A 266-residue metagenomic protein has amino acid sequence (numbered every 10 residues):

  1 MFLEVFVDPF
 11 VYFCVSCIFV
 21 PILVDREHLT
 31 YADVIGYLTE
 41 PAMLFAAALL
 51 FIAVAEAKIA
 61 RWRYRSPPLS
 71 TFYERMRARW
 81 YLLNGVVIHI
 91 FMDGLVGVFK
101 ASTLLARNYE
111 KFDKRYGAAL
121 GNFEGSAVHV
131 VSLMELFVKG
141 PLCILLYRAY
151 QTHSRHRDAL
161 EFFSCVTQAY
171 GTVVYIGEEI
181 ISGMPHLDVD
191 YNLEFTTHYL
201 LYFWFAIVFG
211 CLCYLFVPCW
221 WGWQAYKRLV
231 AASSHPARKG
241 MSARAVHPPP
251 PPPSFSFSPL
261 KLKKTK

Functional and structural regions predicted by a protein language model:
F2-F6, A47-L49, L69-R238: Eukaryotic polytopic
D8-I22, P41-R63: First transmembrane helix
F10, C14-S16, D33, L44 (+4 more regions): Intrinsically disordered Ser/Thr phosphorylation hotspots
S16-E27, K111-L120: Short alpha-helical hairpin
V20-Y31, A60-R63, G177-S182: Juxtamembrane "helix-exit" motif on the non-cytosolic side of transmembrane helices
Y31-E40: N-terminal onset of structured domains
V54-P68, W223, V230: Extended, low-polarity transmembrane helix blocks
S234-K266: Non-transmembrane, juxtamembrane loop and terminal tail segments of multi-pass eukaryotic membrane proteins
